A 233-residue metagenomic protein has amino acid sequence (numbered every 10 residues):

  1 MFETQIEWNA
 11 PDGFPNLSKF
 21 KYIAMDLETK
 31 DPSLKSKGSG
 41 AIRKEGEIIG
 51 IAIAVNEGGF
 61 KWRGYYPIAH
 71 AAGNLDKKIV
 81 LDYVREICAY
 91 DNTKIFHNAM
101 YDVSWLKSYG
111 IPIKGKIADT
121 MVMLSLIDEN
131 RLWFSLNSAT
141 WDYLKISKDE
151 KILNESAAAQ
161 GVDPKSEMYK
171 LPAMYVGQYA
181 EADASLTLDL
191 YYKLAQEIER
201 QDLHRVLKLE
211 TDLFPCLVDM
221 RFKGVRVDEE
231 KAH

Functional and structural regions predicted by a protein language model:
M1-K35, V80: N-terminal accessory regions of nucleic-acid-interacting proteins
L17, I42-E45: A short catalytic or substrate-binding loop motif that flags glycine-/basic-rich loops and adjacent residues that bind
K21-M25, E47-I51, N92, K223-V225: Structural beta-strand/beta-sheet cores of well-ordered domains, especially the beta-sheet scaffolds that support
M25-E28, A54-N56, H97-N98, K223 (+1 more regions): Generic beta-strand/beta-sheet core signal
S36-I42: Intrinsically disordered, low-complexity Ser/Thr- and acidic-rich flexible linkers and loops, especially at boundaries
K44-E199, L209, L217: Active-site-proximal helix-loop-helix substrate-binding element of RNase H-like nuclease domains
R205-H233: Extended, well-ordered alpha-helical scaffold/bundle regions in very large, multi-domain proteins
